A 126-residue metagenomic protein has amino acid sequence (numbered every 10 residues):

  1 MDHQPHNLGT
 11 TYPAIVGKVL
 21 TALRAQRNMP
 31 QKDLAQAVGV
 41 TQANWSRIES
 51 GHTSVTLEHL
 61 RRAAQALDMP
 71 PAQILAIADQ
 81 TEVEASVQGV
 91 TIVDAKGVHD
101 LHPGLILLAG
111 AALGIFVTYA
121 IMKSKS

Functional and structural regions predicted by a protein language model:
M1-Q26: A short, Lys/Arg-rich alpha-helix, primarily the initiator
V19, P30, T56-H59: Residues that mark the N-terminal boundary/hinge immediately upstream of a DNA-recognition element
A22-R47: Short alpha-helical DNA-recognition segment
S50: Short, conserved catalytic or interaction motifs in soluble domains
T56-Q73: DNA major-groove recognition helix of helix-turn-helix/homeodomain DNA-binding modules
I77-V117, I121: Short, charged recognition helix plus adjacent turn of helix-turn-helix-like nucleic-acid-binding domains
